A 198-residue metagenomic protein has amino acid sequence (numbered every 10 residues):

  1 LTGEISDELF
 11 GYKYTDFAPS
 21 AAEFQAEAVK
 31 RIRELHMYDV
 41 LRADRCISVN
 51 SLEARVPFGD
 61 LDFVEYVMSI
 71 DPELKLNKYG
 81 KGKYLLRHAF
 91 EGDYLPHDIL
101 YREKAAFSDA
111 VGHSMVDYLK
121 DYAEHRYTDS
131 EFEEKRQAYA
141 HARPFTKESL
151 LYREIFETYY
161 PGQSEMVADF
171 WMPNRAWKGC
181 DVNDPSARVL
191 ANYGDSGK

Functional and structural regions predicted by a protein language model:
L1-T2, S6-A26, E34-F145, S149-L150 (+2 more regions): Mid-to-C-terminal catalytic subdomains of enzymes that bind/position adenosyl phosphate moieties or nucleic-acid
D129, A138-Y139, Q163, W177-G179: Long, low-complexity acidic/proline-rich regions
Y159, Q163, V167: Phosphate/ATP-binding catalytic cores across multiple sugar-kinase/actin-like superfamilies, primarily ASKHA
M166-K198: C-terminal non-catalytic accessory extensions
